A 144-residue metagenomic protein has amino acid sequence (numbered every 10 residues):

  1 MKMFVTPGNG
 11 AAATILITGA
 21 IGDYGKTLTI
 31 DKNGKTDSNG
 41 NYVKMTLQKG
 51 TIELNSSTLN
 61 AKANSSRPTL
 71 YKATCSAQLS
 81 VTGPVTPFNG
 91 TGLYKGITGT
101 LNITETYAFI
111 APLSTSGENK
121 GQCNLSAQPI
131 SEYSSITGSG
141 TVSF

Functional and structural regions predicted by a protein language model:
M1-F144: Beta-strand-enriched cores of mature, soluble protein domains
